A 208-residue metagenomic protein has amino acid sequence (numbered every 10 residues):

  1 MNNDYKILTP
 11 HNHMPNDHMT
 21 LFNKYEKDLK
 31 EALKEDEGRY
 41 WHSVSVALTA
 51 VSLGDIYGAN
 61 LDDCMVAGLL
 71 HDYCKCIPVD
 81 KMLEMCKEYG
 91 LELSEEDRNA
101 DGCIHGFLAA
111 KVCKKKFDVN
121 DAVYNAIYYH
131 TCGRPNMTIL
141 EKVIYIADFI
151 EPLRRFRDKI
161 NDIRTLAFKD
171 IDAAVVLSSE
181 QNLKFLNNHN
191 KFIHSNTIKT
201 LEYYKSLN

Functional and structural regions predicted by a protein language model:
N2-E35: Generic N-terminal amphipathic, Lys/Arg-enriched alpha-helix
P15-H18, F22, F168, D172 (+1 more regions): Intrinsic-disorder-associated interaction segments
E26-K34, H42, D55-V176: Divalent metal-dependent catalytic cores for phosphoryl transfer on phosphate-bearing substrates
V46, A50, A109: Aromatic/hydrophobic pocket-lining residues that form π-stacking "cages" and hydrophobic walls in ligand
D172-S179, L183-N187: Helix-rich interaction surfaces within compact, conserved domain-sized segments that mediate assembly or partner
K184-N208: Charged phosphate-binding loop/patch that engages nucleotide di/tri-phosphates or the phosphate backbone of nucleic
